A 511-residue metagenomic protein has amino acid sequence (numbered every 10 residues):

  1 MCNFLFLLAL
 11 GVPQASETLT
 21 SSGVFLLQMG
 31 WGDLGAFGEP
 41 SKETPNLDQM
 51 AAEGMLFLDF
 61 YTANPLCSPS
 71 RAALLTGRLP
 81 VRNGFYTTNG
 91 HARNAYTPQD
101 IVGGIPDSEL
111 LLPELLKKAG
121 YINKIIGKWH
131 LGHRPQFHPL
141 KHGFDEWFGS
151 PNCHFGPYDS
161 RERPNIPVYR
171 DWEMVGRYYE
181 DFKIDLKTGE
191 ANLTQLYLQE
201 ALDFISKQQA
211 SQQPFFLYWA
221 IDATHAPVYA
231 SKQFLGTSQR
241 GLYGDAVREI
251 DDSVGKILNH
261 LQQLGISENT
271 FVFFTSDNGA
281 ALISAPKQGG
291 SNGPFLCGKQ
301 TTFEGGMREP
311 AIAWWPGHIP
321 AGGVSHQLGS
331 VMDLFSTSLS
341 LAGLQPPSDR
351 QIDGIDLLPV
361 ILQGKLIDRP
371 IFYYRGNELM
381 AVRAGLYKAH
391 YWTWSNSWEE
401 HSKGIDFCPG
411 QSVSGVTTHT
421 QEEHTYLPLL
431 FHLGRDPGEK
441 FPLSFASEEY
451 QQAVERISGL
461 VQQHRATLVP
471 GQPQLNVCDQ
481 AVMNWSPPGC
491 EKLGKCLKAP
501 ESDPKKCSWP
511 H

Functional and structural regions predicted by a protein language model:
C2-P428, P437-N476, Q480-H511: Formylglycine-dependent sulfatase
